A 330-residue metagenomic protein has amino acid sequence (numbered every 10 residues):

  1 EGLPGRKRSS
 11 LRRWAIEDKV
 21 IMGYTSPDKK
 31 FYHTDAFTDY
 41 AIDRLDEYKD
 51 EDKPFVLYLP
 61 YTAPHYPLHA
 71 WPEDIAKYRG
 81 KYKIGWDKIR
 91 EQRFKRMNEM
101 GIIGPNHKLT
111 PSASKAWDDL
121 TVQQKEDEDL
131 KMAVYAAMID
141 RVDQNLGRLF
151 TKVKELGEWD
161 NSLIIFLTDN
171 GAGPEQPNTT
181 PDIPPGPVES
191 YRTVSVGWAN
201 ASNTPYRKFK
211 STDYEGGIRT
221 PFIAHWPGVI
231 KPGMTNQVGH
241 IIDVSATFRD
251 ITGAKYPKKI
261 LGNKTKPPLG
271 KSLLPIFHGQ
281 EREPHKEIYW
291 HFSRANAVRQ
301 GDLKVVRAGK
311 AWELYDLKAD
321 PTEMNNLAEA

Functional and structural regions predicted by a protein language model:
E1, H69-A70, T151-W226: Histidine-centered active-site microenvironments of extracellular/periplasmic hydrolases and transferases
E1, P187-E215, V229-A319: C-terminal cap/loop subdomain of S1 sulfatases and analogous C-terminal strand-loop tails that border
E1-I75, R79, I84, N98 (+1 more regions): Formylglycine-dependent
K19-P27, I75-R79, E126-M132, G186-E189 (+4 more regions): Flexible glycine/proline-enriched surface loops and loop-helix/loop-strand junctions
F37, V134-L149: Outer-membrane beta-barrel transmembrane strands
D50-L57, E158-I164, A201, E283-H285 (+1 more regions): Loop/turn elements at helix/coil->beta-strand transitions in domains of secreted/extracellular proteins
E51, P64-A70, G171-N178, G279-H285: Secretory-pathway/luminal and periplasmic proteins that interact with or process carbohydrate-rich
L57-H69, K108-W117, F166-P174, W290-R294: Short, solvent-exposed turn/loop segments enriched in Gly/Ser/Thr/Pro and often Arg
